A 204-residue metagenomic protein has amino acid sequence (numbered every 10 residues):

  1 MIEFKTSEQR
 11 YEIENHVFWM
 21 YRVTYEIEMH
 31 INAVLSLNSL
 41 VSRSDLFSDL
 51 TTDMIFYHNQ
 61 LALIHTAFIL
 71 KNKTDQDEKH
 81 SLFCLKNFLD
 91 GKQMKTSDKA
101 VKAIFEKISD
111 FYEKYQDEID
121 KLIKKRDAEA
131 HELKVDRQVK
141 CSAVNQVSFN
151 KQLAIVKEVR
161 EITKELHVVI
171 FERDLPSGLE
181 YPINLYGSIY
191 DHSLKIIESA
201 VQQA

Functional and structural regions predicted by a protein language model:
M1-E118, Q146-A204: Amphipathic alpha-helical interface segments
Y112-S142: Histidine-centered, metal-coordinating catalytic motifs and their short helical/loop contexts
